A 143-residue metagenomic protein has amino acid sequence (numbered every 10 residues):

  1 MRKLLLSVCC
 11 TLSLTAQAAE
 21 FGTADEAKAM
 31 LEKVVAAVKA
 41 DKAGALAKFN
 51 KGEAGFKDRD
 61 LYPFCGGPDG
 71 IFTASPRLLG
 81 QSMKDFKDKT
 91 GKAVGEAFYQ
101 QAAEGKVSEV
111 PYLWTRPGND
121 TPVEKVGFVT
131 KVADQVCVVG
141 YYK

Functional and structural regions predicted by a protein language model:
R2-C10, L14-K143: N-terminal membrane-sensor/transducer module of prokaryotic signaling receptors
